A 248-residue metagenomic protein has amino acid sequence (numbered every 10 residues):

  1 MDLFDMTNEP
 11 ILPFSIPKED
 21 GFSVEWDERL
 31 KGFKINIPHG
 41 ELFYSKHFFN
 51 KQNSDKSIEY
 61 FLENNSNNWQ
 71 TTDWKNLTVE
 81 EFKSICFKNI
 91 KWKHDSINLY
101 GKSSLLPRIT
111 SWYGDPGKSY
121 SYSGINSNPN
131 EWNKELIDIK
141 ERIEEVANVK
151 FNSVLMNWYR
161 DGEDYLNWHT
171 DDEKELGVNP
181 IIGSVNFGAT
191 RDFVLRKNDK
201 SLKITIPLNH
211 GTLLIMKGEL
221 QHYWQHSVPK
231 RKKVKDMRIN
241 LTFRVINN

Functional and structural regions predicted by a protein language model:
M1-N248: Non-heme Fe(II) oxygenase metal-center motifs and adjacent flexible, charged/small-residue loops
